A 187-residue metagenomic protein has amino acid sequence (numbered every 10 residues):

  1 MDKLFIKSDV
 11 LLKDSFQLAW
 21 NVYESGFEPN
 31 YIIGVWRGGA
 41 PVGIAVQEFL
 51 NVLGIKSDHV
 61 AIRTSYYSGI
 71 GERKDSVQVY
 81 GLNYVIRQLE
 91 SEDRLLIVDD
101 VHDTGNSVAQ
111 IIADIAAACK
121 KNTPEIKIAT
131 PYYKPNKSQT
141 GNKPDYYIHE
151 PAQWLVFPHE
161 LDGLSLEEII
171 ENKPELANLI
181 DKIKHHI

Functional and structural regions predicted by a protein language model:
M1-I187: PRPP-associated nucleotide enzymes
